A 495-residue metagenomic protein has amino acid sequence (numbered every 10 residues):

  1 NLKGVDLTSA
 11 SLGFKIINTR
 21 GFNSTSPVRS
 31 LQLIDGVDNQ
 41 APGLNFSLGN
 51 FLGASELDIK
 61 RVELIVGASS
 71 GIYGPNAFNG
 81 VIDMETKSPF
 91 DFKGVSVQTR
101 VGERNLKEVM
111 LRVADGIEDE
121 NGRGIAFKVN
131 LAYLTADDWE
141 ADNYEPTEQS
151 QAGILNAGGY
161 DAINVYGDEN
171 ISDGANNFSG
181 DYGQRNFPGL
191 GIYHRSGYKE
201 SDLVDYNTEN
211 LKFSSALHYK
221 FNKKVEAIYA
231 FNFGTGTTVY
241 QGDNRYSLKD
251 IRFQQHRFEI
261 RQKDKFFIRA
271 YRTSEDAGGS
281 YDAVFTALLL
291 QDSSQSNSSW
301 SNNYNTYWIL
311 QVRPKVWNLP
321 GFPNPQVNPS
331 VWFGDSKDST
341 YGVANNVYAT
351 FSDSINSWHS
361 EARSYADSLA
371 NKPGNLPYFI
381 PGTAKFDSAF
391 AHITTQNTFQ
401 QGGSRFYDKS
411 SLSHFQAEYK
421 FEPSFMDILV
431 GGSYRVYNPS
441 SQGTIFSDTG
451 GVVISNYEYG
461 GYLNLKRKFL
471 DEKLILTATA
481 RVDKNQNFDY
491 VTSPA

Functional and structural regions predicted by a protein language model:
L2-D38, K60-R61: Extracytoplasmic beta-strand/coil segments of soluble accessory domains associated with Gram-negative outer-membrane
S9-S11, G74, G102-N105, L203-N210 (+4 more regions): Short sequence motifs at beta-strands and strand-loop junctions characteristic of Gram-negative outer-membrane
K15, G80, K93, K107-L111 (+7 more regions): Hydrophobic, lipid-facing positions within transmembrane beta-strands of outer-membrane proteins
V28-S30, D91-V95, K107, N121-F127 (+6 more regions): Outer-envelope beta-barrel architecture signal
D38-V66, E85: Short acidic/polar hinge/loop motifs at secondary-structure boundaries that mediate gating or recognition
S69-G71, V81, T86-E118, L131-Y133 (+1 more regions): Short strand-turn segments of transmembrane beta-barrel domains in outer membranes, especially the first one or two
I154-I428, G432-R435: Outer-membrane beta-barrel domain signature, strongest for Gram-negative TonB-dependent receptors and also present
N222-K223, A230-T235, I260-K263, T273 (+2 more regions): Structural signature of Gram-negative outer-membrane beta-barrels, strongest in the C-terminal barrel of TonB-dependent
